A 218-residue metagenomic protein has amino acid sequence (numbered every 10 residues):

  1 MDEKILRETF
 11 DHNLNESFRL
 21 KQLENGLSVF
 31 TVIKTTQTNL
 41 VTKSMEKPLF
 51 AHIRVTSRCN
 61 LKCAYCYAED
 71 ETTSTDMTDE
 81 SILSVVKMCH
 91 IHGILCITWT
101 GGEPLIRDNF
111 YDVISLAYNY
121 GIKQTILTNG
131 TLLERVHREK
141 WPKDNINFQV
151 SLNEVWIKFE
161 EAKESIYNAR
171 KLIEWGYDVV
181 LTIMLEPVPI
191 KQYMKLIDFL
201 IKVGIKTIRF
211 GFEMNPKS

Functional and structural regions predicted by a protein language model:
D2, L6-H12, F18-E139, D144: Conserved alpha-helical substructure of the radical SAM core
D79-W99, R107-P216: Radical SAM/AdoMet-radical enzyme domain recognition
